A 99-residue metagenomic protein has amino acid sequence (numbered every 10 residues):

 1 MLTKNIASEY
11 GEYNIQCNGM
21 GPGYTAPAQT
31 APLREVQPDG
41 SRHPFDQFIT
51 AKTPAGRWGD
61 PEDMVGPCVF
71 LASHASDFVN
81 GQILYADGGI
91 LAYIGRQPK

Functional and structural regions predicted by a protein language model:
M1-G11: Conserved catalytic helix of short-chain dehydrogenase/reductases
S8, A26, D77: Functionally critical, cavity-lining and gating residues within the transmembrane helices of 12-TM secondary
Y10-E12, T25, G59, A72: A short hydrophobic alpha-helix cap/turn motif
G11, Q16, V79-G81: Short, small/polar-rich loop/turn modules that mediate ligand/substrate recognition or access, typified
E12, Y24-K52, G95-K99: A glycine/serine/threonine-rich, flexible loop-to-helix segment that serves as the NAD(P) cofactor-binding "lid"
N18, P22-A28, Q82, G89: Proline-glycine-enriched beta-turn/loop adjacent to the NAD(P) cofactor-binding site in Rossmann-like oxidoreductases
G19, S41-A75, V79, G88: C-terminal helical subdomain
S76-V79, L84-K99: C-terminal tail/cap regions
